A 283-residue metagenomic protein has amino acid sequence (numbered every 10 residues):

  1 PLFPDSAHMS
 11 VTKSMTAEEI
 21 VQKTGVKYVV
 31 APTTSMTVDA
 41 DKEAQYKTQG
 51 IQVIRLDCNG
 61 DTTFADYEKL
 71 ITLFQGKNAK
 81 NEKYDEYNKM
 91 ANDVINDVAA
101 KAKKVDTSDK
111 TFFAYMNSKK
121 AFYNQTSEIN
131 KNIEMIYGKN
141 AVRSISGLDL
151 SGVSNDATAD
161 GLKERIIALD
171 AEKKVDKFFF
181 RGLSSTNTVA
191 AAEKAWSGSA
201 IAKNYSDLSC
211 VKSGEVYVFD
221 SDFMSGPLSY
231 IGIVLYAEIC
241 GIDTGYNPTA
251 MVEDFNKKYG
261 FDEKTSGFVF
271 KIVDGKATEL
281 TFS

Functional and structural regions predicted by a protein language model:
P1-T24, Y28-M36: A short, structured surface patch at a secondary-structure boundary
S14-V26, A91, A159-K174: Short helices/loops that flank or line small-molecule/ion binding pockets
K27-P32, Q52-D57, K110-Y115, N140-I145 (+2 more regions): Structural recognition of the beta-strand scaffold that forms the well-ordered cores of secreted hydrolase catalytic
T37-K42, T63-A65, A121-Q125, S151-V153 (+3 more regions): Extracytoplasmic/secreted cell-surface and envelope-processing proteins
D41, A159-L169, S197-S206: Alpha-helical scaffolding within the catalytic cores of extracellular/periplasmic polymer-degrading hydrolases
K42-A121, E215-I272: Extracytoplasmic substrate-binding proteins
E128-A157: Alpha-helical, coiled-coil/dimerization segments enriched in small aliphatic residues
D176-C240: Active-site/pore-lining binding-face segments in mid-to-C-terminal subdomains
